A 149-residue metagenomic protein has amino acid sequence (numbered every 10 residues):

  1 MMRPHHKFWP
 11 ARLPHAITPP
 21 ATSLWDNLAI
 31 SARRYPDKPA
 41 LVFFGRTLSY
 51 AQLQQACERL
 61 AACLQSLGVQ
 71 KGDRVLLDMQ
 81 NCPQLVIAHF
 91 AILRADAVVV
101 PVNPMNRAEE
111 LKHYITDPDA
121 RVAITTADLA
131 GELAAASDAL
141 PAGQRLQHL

Functional and structural regions predicted by a protein language model:
M1-A21: Flexible, non-catalytic linker and terminal segments flanking ANL/adenylate-forming cores
P4, F8, P36, R74 (+1 more regions): Residue-level signal for pocket-adjacent positions within structured domains
K7-R12, G45, A91-L93, T116-R121: A generic short-segment signal for beta-strand/edge and adjacent turn/coil regions
A16-A21, A29, D37-C82, V86-F90 (+2 more regions): Conserved AMP-binding/adenylate-forming core of the ANL superfamily
S66-L67, R94-L149: Structural core segment of the AMP-binding/adenylate-forming
